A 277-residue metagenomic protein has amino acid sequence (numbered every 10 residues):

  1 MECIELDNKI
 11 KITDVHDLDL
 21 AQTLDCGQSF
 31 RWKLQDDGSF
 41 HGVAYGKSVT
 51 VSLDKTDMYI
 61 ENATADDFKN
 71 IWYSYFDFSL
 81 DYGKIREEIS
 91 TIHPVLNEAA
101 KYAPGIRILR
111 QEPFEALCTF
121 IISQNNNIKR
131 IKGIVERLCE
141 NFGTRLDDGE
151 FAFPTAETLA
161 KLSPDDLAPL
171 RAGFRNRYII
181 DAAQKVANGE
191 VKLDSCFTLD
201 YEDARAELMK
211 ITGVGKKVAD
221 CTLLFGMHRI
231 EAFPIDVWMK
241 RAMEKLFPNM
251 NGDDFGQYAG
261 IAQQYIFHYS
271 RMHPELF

Functional and structural regions predicted by a protein language model:
M1-F277: HhH-family (HhH-GPD) DNA N-glycosylase catalytic core used in base-excision repair
